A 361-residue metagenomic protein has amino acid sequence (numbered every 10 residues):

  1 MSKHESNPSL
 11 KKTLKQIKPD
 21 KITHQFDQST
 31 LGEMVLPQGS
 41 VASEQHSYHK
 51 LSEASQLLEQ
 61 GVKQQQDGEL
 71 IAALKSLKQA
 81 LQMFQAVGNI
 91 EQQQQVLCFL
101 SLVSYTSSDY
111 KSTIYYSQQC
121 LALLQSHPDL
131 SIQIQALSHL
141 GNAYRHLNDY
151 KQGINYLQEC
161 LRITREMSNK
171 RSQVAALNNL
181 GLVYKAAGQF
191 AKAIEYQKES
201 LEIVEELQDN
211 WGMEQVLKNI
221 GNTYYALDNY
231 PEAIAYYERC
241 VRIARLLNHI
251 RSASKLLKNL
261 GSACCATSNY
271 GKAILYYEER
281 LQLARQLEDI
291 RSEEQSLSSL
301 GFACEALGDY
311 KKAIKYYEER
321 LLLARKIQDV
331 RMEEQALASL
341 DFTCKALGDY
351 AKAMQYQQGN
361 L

Functional and structural regions predicted by a protein language model:
M1-S117, L121-L123, D129, G359-L361: Flexible inter-repeat linkers and adjacent short helices within tandem amphipathic alpha-helical repeat scaffolds
H46-Y48, A86-N89, L123-D129, I163-N169 (+5 more regions): Short coil/turn linkers that connect adjacent helices within long alpha-helical scaffolds, especially alpha-solenoid
L58-Q66, Q92-T106, S131-N148, L157 (+8 more regions): Conserved alpha-helical positions within TPR/SEL1-like repeat arrays
S76, R242, L246-H249, A266 (+8 more regions): Long, mixed-charge, low-complexity intrinsically disordered regions
Y317-E318, L322, E334, A338-D341 (+1 more regions): TPR/TPR-like (Sel1-like) alpha-helical repeat modules
